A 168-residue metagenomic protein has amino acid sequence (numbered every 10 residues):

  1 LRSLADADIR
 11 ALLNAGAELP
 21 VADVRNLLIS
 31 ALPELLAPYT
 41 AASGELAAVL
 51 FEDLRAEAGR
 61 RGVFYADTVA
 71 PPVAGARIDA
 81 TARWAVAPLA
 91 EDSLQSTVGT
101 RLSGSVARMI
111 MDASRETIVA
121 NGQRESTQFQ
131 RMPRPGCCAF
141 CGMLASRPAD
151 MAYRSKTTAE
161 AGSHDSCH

Functional and structural regions predicted by a protein language model:
L1-S166: Domain-core detector
